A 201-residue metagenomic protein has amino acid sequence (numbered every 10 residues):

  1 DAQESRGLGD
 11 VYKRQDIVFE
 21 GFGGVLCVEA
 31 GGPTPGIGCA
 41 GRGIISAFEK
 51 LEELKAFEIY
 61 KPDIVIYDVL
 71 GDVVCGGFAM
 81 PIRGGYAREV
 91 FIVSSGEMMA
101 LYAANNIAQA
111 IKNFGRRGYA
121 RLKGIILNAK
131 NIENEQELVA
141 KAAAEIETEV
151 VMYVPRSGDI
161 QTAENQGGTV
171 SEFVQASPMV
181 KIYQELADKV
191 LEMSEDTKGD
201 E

Functional and structural regions predicted by a protein language model:
D1-Y12: Single conserved hydrophobic/aromatic residue that forms the stacking wall/gate of nucleotide- or nucleobase-binding
K13-G32: Switch I (G2) and immediately adjacent beta-strands of P-loop GTPase domains
V28, A47, D68, A104 (+2 more regions): Residue-level signature of catalytic and energy-coupling elements of molecular machines, predominantly ATP/GTP-dependent
G32-R42: Flexible beta-alpha connector loops of hexameric P-loop NTPases
R42-S46, K50: Glycine-rich oxoanion-binding loops at beta->alpha junctions
E53-I64, V69-Y153, T162: Conserved catalytic-core segment of NTP-binding enzymes
Q166-S177: C-terminal boundary of histidine-terminating zinc-finger modules
A187-K198: Short, hydrophobic alpha-helical segments
